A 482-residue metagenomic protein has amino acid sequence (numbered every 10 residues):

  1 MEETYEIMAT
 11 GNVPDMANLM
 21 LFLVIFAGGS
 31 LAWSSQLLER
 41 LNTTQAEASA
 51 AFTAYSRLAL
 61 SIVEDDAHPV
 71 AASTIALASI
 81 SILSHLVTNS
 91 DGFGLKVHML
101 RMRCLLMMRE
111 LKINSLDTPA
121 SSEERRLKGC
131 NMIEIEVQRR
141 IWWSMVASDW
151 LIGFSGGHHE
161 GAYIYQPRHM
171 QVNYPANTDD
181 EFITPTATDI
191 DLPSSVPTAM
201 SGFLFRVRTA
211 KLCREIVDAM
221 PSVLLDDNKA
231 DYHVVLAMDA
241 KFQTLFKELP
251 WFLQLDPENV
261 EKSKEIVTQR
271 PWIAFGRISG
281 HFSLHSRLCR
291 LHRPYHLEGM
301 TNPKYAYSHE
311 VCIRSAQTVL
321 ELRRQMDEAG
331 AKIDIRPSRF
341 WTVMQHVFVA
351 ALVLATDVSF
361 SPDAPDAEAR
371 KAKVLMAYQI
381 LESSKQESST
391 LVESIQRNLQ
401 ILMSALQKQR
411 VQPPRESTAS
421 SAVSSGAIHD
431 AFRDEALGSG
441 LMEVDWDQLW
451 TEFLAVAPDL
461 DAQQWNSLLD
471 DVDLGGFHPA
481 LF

Functional and structural regions predicted by a protein language model:
M1-I75, I80-F93, L127-I133, D191-P197 (+7 more regions): C-terminal transcriptional activation/regulatory domains of eukaryotic transcription factors
E2, T10, S34-E39, R109 (+3 more regions): Fungal transcription factor middle regulatory core
I62-D65, M107, S148, L245-E248 (+3 more regions): Residue position in alpha-helical solenoids
S73-S81, F203-A210, E261, I273-R293 (+4 more regions): Amphipathic alpha-helical protein-interaction segments enriched in hydrophobic
D91-M107: Classical protein tyrosine phosphatase
L116-E136, M326-V343, D363-A364, S384-Q396: Acidic, Ser/Thr-rich low-complexity linear motifs
A230, R339, E387, A419-F482: Intrinsically disordered, low-complexity transcriptional activation domains
S361, M376-H429: Eukaryote-biased recognition of C-terminal alpha-helical segments
